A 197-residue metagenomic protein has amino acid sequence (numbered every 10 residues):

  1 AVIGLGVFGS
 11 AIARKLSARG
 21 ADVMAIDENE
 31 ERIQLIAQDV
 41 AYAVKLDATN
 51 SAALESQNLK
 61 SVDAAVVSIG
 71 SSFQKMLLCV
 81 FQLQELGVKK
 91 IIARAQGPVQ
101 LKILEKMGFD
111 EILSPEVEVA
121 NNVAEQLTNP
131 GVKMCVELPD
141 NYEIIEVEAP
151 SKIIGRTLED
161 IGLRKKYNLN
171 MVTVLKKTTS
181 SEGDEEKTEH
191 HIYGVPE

Functional and structural regions predicted by a protein language model:
A1-V2, V67: Hydrophobic Val/Ile/Leu positions in short beta-strands of Rossmann-like dinucleotide-binding domains
I3, I26, G155-E197: Cytosolic Rossmann-like ligand/nucleotide-binding regulatory domains
G9-S10: N-terminal Rossmann-fold NAD(P) dinucleotide-binding loop
L16: Aromatic pocket-lining residues of Rossmann-like dinucleotide-binding sites
D22-M24, K90-I91: Short beta-strand element of Class I
D27-E28, A95: Conserved acidic E/D residue at the C-terminus of a beta-strand in Rossmann-like folds
Q34-A124, T128-N129, E148: Phosphate-bearing ligand-interacting subdomains that bind or position ATP/ADP/UDP/GDP/NAD(P) or nucleotide-linked
M134-K166: Extended boundary segments
